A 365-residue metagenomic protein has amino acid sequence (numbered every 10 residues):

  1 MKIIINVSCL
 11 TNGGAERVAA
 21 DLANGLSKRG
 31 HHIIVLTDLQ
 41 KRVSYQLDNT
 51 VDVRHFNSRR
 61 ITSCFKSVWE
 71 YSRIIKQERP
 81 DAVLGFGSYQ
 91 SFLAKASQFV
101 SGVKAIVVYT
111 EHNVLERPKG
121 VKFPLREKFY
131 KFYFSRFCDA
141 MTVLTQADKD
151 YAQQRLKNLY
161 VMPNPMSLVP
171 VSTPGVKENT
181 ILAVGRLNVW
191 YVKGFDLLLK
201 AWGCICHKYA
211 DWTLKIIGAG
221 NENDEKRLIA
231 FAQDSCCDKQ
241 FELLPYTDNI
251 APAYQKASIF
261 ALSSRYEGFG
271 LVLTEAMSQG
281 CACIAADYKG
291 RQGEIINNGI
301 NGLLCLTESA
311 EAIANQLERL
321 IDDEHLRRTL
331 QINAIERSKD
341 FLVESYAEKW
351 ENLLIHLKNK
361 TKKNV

Functional and structural regions predicted by a protein language model:
I4, P174-K193, L199-W202: Conserved donor-binding/catalytic core segment of Leloir-type glycosyltransferases
I5-F65, Y151-Q153, G220-R227: N-terminal strand-loop element at the rim of the active site of nucleotide-sugar-dependent glycosyltransferases
E16-D21, V189-C204, L214, E311: A conserved mid-protein helix/loop that constitutes part of the nucleotide-sugar donor-binding site
G85-L93, E111: Short His-centered aromatic/hydrophobic patch
R136-V171: Donor nucleotide-sugar binding/catalytic pocket of nucleotide-sugar-dependent glycosyltransferases
Y246, R265: Aromatic "clamp/platform" in nucleotide-sugar-dependent glycosyltransferases that forms part of the donor/acceptor
A282-A286: Short hydrophobic beta-strand element within catalytic cores of glycosyltransferases and related nucleotide-activated
N297-G299, L303-A310, R319-E324: Conserved acidic donor-binding segment of nucleotide-sugar-dependent glycosyltransferases
